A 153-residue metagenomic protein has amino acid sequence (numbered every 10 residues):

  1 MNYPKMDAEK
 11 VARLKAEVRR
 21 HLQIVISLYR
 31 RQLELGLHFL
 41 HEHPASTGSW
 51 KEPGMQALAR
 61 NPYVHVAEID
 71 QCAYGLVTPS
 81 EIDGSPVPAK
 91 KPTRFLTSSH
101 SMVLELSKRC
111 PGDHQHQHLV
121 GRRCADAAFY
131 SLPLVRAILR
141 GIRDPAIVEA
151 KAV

Functional and structural regions predicted by a protein language model:
M1-A152: Conserved active-site and SAM-binding loop architecture of S-adenosyl-L-methionine-dependent nucleic-acid
